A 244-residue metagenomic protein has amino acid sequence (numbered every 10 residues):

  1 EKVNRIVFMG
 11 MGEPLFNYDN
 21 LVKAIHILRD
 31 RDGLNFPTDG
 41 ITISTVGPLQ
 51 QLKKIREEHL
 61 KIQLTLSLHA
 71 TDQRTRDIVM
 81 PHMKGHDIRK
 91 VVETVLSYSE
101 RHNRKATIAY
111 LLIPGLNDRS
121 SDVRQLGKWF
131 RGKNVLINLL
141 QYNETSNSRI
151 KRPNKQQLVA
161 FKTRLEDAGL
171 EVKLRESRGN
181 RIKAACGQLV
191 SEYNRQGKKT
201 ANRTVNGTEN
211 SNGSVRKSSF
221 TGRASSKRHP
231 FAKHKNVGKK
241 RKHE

Functional and structural regions predicted by a protein language model:
E1-A168, K173-R175: Conserved AdoMet/S-adenosylmethionine-binding subsite of the radical SAM
G179-E244: Radical SAM enzyme core and accessory elements
